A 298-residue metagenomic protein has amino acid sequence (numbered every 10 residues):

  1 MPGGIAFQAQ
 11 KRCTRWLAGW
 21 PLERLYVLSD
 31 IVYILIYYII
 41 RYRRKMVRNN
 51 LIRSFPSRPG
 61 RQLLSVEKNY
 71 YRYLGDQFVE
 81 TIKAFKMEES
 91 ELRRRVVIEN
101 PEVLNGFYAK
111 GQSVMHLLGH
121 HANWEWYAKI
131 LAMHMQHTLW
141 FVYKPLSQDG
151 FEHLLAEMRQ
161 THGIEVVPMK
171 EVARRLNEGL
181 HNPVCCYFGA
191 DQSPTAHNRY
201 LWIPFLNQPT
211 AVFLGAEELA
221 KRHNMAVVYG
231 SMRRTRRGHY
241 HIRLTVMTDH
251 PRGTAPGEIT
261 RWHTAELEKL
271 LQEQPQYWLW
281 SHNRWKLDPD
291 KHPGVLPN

Functional and structural regions predicted by a protein language model:
M1-L118, E152-E157, G163: Membrane-anchoring hydrophobic helices of lipid-metabolizing enzymes
T14, R48-N49, A128-K129, A156 (+3 more regions): Short glycine-/small-residue-rich flexible loop motifs, especially phosphate/cofactor-binding loops
W16-W20, N123-A128, E178-D191: Short, composition-biased local secondary-structure segments
G19-L22, Y26, F141-P145, D191: An N-terminal domain-start capping segment
S65-K68, G106-Y108, H134-H137, K170-N298: Non-catalytic C-terminal accessory region of glycerolipid acyltransferases and related lyso-lipid remodeling enzymes
R94-V97, H121, Q148, V166-M169 (+2 more regions): A conditional alpha-helix N-cap/helix-loop micro-motif detector
K110-K170, T195-L201: Catalytic core of membrane glycerolipid acyltransferases/transacylases, capturing the structured, soluble-facing
